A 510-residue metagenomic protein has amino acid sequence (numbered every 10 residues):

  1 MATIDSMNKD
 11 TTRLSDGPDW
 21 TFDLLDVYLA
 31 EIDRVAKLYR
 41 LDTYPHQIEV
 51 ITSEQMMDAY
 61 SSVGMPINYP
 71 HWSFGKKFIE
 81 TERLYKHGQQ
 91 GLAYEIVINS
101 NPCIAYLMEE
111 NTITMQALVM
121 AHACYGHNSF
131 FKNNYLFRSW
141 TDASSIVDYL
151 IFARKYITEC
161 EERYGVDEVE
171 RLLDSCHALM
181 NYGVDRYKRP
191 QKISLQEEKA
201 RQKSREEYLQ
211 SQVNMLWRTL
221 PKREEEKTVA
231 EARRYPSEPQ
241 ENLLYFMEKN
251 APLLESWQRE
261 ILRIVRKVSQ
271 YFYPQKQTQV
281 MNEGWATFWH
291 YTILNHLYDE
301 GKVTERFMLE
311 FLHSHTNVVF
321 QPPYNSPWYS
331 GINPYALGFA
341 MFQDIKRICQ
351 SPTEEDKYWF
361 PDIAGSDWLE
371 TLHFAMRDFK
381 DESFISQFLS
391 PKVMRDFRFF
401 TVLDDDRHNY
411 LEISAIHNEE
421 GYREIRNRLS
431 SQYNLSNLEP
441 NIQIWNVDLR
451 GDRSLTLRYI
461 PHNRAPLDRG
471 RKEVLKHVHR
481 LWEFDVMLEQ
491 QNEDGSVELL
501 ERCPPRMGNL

Functional and structural regions predicted by a protein language model:
D5-N8, D23-C103, W217-L254, L488-E501: Auxiliary, metal-adjacent structural segments of Zn-dependent hydrolase domains
G17-T21, L107-E110, D142-D148, V229 (+6 more regions): Fold-level signature of zinc-dependent metallopeptidase catalytic domains
P102-V119, F272-T278: Short pre-active-site segment immediately N-terminal to the catalytic Zn-binding motif
C103, E110, T114, F130 (+1 more regions): Non-catalytic terminal regions of proteins
M120-S129, W285: Active-site His/Glu-centered metal-binding helix of metallohydrolases
F130-I193, E197-K199, E283, T287-G301 (+1 more regions): Post-HExxH zinc-binding segment in Zn-dependent metallohydrolases
R154-T158, R171-L254, E260-L262, S326-Y422: Well-ordered beta-sheet/strand-loop patches within structured domains
E231-S330, P334-Y335, F339: Long, internal scaffold/assembly segments composed of regular secondary structure
